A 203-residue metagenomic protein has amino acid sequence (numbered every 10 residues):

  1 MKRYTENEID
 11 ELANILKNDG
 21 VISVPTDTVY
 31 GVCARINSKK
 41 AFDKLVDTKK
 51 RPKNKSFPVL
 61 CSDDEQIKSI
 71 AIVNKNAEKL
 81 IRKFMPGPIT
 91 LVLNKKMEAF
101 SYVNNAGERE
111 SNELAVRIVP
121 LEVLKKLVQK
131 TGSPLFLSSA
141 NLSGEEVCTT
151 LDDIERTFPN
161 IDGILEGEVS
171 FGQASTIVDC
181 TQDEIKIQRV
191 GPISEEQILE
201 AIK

Functional and structural regions predicted by a protein language model:
M1-K203: Active-site-adjacent structural elements in enzyme catalytic cores
